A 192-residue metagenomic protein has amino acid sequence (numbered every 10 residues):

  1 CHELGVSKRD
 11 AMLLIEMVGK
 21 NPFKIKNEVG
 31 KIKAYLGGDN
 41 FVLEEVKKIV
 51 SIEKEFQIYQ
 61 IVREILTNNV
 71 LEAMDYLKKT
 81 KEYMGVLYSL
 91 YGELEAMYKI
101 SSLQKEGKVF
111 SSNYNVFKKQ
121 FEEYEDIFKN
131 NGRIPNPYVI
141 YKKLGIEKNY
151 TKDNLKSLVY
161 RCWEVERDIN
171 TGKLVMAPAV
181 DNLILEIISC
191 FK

Functional and structural regions predicted by a protein language model:
C1-Y59, E64: Long, charge-dense, solvent-exposed interaction surfaces that engage phosphate-rich ligands
Q57-L66, V70-K192: C-terminal alpha-helical interaction modules of replication/initiation AAA+ assemblies
